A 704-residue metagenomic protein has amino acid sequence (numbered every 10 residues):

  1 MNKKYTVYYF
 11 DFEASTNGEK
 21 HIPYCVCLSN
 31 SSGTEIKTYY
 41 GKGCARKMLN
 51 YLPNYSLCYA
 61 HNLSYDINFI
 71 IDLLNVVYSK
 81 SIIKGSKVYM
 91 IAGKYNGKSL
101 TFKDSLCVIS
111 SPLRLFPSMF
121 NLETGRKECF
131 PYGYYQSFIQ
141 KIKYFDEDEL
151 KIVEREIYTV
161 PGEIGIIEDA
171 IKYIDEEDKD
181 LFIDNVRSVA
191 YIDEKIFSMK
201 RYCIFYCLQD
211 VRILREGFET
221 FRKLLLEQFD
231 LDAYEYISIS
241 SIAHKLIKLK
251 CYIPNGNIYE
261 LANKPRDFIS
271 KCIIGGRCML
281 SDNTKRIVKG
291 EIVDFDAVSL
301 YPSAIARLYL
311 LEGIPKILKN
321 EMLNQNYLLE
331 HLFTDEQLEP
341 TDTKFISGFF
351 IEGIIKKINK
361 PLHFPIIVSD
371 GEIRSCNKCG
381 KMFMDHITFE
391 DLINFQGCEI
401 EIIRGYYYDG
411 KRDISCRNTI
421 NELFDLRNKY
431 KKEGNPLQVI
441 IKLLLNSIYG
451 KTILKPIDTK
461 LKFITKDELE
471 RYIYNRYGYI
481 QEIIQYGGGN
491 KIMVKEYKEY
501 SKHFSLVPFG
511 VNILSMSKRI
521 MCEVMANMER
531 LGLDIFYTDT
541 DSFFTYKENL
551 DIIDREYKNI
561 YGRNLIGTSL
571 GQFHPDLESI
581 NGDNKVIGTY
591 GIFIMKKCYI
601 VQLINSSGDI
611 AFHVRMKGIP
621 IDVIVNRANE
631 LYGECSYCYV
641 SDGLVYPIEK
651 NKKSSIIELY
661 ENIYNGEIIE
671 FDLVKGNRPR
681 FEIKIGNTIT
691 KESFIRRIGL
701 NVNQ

Functional and structural regions predicted by a protein language model:
M1-Y9, N17-Q704: Conserved acidic
